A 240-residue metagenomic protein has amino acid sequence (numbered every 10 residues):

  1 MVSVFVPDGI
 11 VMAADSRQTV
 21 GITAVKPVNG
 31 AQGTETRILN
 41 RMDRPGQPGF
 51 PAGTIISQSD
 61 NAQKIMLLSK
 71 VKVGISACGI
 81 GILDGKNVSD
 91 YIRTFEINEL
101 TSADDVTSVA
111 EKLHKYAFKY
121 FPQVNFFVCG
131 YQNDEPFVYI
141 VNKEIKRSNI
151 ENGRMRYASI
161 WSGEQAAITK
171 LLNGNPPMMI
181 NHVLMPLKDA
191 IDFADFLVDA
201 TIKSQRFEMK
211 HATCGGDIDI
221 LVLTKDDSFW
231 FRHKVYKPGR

Functional and structural regions predicted by a protein language model:
M1-R240: N-terminal nucleophile
